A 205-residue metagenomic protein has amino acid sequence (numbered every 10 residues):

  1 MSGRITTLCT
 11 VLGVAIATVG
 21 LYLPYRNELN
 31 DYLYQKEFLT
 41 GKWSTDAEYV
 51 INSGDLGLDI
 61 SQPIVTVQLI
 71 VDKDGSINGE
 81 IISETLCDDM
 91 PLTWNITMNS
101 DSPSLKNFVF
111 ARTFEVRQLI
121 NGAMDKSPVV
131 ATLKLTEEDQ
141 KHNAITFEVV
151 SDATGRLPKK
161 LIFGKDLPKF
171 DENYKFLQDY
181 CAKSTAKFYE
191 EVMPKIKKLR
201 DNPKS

Functional and structural regions predicted by a protein language model:
M1-D31: Hydrophobic, helix-forming membrane-interacting segments
N30, Y34-E138, E148-A153, K165-D166 (+3 more regions): Central antiparallel beta-sheet cores of small beta-barrel/beta-sandwich binding domains
K141-I145: A short pocket-lining beta-strand/turn micro-motif at the edge of beta-sheets
